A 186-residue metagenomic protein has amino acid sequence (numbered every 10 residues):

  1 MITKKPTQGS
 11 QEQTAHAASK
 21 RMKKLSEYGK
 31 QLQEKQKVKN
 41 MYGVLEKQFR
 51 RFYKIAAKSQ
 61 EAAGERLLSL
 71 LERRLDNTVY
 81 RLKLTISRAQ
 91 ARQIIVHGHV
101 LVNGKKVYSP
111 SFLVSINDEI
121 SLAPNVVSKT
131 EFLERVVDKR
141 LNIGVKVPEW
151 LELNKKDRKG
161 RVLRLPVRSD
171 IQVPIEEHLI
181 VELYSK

Functional and structural regions predicted by a protein language model:
M1-L82, S109-K186: Ferredoxin-like alpha/beta domains used as RNA- or RNAP-binding modules
T85-R88, I94-I95, V114: Short, well-ordered loop/turn sites that connect or cap secondary structure elements
A89-Q93, K105-P110: Short, surface-exposed recognition loops or helix-turn segments adjacent to catalytic cores
